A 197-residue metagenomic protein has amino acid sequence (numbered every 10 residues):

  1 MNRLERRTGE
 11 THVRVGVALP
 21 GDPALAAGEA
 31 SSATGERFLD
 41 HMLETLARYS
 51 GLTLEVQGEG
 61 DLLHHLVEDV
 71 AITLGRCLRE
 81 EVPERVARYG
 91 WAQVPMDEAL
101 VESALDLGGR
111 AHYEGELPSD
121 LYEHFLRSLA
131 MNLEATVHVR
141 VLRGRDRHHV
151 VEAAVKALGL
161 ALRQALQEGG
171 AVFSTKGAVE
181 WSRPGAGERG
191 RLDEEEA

Functional and structural regions predicted by a protein language model:
M1-A197: Polyanion-binding surfaces on beta-sheet-dominated domains and ring/shell assemblies
